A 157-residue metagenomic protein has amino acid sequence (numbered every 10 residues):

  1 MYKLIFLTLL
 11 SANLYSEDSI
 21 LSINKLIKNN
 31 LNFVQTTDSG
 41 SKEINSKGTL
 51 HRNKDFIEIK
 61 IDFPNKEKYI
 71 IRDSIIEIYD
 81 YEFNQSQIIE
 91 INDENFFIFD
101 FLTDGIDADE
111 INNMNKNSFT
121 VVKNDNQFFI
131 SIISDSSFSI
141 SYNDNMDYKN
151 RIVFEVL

Functional and structural regions predicted by a protein language model:
K3-N13: Sec-dependent N-terminal signal peptides
A12-T49, N53-D55: N-terminal leader/targeting segments and the immediate start of mature chains
K25-I27, L50-I57, I70-I75, M114-K116 (+1 more regions): Short, solvent-exposed coil/turn segments at beta-strand boundaries
F33-T37, E58-D62, I78, S118-N124 (+1 more regions): Short beta-strand segments that buttress and anchor functional surface loops
K42-I44, N53, F63-N65, N113-N115 (+1 more regions): Residues that act as N-cap/strand-start positions at coil-to-secondary-structure junctions
L50-I98, N145-N150: An acidic-aromatic
F83-V121: Flexible, surface-exposed loop/linker segments and immediately adjacent secondary-structure boundaries
N113-L157: Gly/Pro-enriched, hydrophobic low-complexity segments that function as extracytoplasmic propeptides/linkers
